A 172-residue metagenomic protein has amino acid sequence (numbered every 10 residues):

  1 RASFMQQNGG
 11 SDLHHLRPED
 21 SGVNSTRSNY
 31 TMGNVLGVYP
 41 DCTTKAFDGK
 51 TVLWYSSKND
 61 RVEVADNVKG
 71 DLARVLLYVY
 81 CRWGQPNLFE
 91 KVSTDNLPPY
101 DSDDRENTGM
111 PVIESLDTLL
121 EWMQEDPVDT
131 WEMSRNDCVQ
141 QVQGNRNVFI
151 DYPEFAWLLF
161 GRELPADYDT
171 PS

Functional and structural regions predicted by a protein language model:
R1-S172: Domain-level detector of nuclease and nuclease-like folds in predominantly extracellular/periplasmic contexts
